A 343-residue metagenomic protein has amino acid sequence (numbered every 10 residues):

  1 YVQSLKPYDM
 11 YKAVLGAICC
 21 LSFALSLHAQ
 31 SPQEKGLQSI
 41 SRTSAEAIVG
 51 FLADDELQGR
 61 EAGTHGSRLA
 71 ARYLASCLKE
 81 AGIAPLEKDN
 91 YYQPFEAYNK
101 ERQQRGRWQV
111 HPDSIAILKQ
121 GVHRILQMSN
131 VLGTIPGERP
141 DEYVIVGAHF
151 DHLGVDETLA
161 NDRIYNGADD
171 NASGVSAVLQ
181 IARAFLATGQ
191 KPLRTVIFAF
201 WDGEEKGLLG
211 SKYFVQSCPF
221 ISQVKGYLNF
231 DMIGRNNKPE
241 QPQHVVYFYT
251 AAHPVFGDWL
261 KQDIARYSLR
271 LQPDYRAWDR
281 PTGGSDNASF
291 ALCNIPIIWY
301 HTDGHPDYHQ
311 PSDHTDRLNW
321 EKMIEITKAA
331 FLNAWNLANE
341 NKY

Functional and structural regions predicted by a protein language model:
Y1-P32: Bacterial Sec-dependent N-terminal signal peptides
P32-E34, S39-H65, A81-P94, P306-D313: N-terminal capping segment at the start of a domain
P32-S39, D55-H65, I117-V122, L159-N171 (+4 more regions): Second-shell loop/turn segments in exported
L52, L78, G121-E157: Acidic/His- and Gly-rich active-site-bordering loop/insert found across diverse amide/peptide-bond hydrolases
R60-T134: A non-catalytic alpha/beta surface segment that caps or lines the substrate-entry region of metallo-dependent hydrolase
V131-G133, V146-H152, D156-G207, A330: Alpha-helical metal-binding/catalytic segments enriched in His/Glu/Asp
W201-T302: Metal-dependent peptidase/peptidase-like ectodomains
P306-Y343: His/Asp/Glu-rich mid-to-C-terminal helical/loop segments that flank catalytic regions of hydrolases
